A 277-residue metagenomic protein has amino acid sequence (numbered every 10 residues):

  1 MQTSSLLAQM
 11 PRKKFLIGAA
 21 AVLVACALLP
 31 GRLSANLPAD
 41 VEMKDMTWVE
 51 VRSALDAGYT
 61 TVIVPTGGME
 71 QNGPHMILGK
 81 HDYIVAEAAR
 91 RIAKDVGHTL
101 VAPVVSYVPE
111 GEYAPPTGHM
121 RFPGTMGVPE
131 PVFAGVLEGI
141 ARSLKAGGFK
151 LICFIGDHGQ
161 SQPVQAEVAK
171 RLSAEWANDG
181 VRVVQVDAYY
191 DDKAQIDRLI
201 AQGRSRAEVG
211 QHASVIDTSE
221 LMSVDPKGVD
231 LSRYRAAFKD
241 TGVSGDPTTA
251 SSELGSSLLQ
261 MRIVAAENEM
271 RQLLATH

Functional and structural regions predicted by a protein language model:
S4-P11: Short, Lys/Arg-rich N-terminal segment immediately upstream of the first membrane anchor
R12-I17: N-terminal export leaders
G18-R32: Bacterial N-terminal signal peptides
L33-C153, D157-H277: Extended, histidine- and acidic-residue-enriched regions that form the cofactor-binding/catalytic faces
